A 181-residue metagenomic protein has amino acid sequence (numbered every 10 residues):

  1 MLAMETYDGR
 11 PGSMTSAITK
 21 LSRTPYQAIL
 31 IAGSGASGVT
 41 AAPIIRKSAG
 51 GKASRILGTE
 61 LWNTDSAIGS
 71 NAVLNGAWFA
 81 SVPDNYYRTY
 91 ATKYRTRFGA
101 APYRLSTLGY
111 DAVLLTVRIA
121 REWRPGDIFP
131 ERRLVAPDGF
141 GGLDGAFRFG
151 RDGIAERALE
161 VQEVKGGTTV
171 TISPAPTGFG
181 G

Functional and structural regions predicted by a protein language model:
M1-G181: Extracytosolic ligand-binding ectodomains
